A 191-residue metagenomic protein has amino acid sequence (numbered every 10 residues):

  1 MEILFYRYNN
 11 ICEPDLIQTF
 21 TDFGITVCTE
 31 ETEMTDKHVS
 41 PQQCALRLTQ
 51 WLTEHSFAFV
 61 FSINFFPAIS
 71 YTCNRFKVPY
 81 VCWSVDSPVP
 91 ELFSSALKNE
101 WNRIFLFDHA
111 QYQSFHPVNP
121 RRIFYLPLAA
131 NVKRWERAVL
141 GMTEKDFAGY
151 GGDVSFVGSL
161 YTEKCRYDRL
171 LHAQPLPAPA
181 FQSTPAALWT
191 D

Functional and structural regions predicted by a protein language model:
M1-F76: N-terminal pre-catalytic "stem/leader" segment of glycosyltransferase-like enzymes
E2-C12, R121-R122, P127-D191: Nucleotide-sugar donor-binding catalytic core of glycosyltransferases
C12, A68-Y71, V89-L92, Y112-F115 (+2 more regions): Short catalytic/ligand-binding loop motif for oxyanion handling, primarily in non-cytosolic enzymes, centered on
F23, F76-K77, N99-E100, V118-R121: Short, structured coil segments at secondary-structure junctions
N64, S84-P88, H109, P127-A130 (+1 more regions): Histidine-centered beta-alpha loop that forms part of the nucleotide-sugar donor binding/catalytic region in diverse
C73-P88, R103-L106: Active-site proximal beta-strand in glycosyltransferases
N74-R75, A96-N99, F147-G149: Short, conserved loop/helix-junction motifs that constitute active-site signature segments in enzyme catalytic cores
F93-F105, H116: A conserved, positively charged/aromatic
